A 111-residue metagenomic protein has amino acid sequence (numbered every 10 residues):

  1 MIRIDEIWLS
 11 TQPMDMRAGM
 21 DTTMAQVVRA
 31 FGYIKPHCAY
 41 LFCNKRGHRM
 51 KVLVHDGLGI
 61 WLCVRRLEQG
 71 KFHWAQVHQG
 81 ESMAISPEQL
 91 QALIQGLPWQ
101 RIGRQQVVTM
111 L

Functional and structural regions predicted by a protein language model:
M1-L111: Polybasic/polar functional segments that serve as interface/processing modules
